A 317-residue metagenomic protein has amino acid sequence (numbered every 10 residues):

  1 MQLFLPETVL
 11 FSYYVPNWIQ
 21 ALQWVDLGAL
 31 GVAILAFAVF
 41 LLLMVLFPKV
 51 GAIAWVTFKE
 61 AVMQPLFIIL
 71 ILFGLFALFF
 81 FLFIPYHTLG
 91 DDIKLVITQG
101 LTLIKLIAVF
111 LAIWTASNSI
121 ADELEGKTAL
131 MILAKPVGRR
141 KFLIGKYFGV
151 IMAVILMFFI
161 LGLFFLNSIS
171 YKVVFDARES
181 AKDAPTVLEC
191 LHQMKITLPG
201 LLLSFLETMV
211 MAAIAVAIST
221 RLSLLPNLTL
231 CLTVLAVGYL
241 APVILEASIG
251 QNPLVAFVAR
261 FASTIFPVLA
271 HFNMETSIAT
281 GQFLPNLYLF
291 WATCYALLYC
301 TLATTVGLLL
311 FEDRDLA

Functional and structural regions predicted by a protein language model:
M1-Q23: Short, strongly hydrophobic alpha-helical membrane anchors
Y14-A21, I265-Y295: Membrane-interfacial helix-loop-helix junctions in multi-pass membrane proteins
L22-L46, F79-S119, L143-L224, A247-G250 (+3 more regions): Secretory targeting signals
L42-V50, A217-R221, C294-A317: Junction motif at the cytosolic side of a transmembrane helix
F47-F67: Aromatic- and glycine-rich beta-strand/loop motifs that create alpha-glucan
A54-K59, I120-G149, F311: Helix-loop-helix units of permease transmembrane domains in multi-pass membrane transporters, especially ABC
P65-Y86, T102-F110, N227-Y239: Hydrophobic alpha-helical transmembrane segments of multi-pass membrane transport/permease proteins
P226-N227, L235, E312-A317: Short cytosolic juxtamembrane segments of multi-pass membrane proteins
